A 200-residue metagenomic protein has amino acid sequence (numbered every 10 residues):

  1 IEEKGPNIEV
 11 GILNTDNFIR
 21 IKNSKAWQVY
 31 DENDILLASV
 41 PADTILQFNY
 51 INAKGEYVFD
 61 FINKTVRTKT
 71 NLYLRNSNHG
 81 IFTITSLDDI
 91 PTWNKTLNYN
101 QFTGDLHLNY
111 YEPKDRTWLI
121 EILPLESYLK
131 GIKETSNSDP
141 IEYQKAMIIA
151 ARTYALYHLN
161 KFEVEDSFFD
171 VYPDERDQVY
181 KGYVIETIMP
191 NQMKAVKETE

Functional and structural regions predicted by a protein language model:
I1-E200: Conserved, single-site charged/polar hotspot
